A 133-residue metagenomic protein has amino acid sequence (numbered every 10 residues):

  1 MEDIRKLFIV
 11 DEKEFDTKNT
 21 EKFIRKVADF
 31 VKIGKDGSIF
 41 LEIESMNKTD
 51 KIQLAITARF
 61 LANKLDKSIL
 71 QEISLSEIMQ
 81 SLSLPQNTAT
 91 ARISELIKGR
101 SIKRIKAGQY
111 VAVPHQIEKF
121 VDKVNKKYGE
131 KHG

Functional and structural regions predicted by a protein language model:
M1-E44: Long, low-complexity, charged/polar intrinsically disordered regions in eukaryotic proteins
N47-K51, I73, T88-A91: Short, well-structured alpha-helical interface segments that form or flank functional binding sites
T49-Q71: Short helix->loop/beta-hairpin flanking segments within DNA-binding domains
L70-Q80: A short alpha-helical element within helix-turn-helix/winged-helix DNA-binding domains across DNA-binding proteins
E72, G108-P114: Minor-groove-contacting beta-hairpin "wing" of winged helix-turn-helix DNA-binding domains
S83-K98: Short amphipathic alpha-helical interaction segments
I97-A107: A short, conserved structural fragment
I117-G133: Short, amphipathic alpha-helical interaction segments positioned at domain boundaries
